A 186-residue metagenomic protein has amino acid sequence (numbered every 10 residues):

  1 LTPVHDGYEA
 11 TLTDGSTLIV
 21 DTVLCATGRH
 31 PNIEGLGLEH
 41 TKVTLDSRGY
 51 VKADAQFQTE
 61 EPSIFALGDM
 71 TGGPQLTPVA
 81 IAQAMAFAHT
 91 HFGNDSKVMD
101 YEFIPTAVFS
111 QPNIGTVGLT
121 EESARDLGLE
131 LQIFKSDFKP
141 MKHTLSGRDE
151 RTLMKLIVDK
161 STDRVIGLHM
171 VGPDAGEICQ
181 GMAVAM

Functional and structural regions predicted by a protein language model:
L1-Y8, P74, P78-A107, Q111: Glycine-rich flavin
T2-V4, D46, I157-S161: Short beta-strand micro-motifs enriched in acidic
P3-Y8, E61, G147-T152: A short, glycine/Asx- and small/polar-enriched loop/turn that sits immediately N-terminal to a beta-strand
V4-A10, V43-K52, K139: Short gly/ser/thr-rich secondary-structure transition/capping motifs
V4-L18, V23: Conserved beta-strand-loop-beta-strand element in the redox core of flavoprotein oxidoreductases
L12-D14, A55, K160: Short acidic, glycine-rich loop/turn motifs
T17-G93, V184: FAD-site-proximal beta/loop scaffold in flavoenzymes
F92-G93, I104, F109-M186: Flexible, glycine-rich terminal cap/loop adjacent to redox cofactors in electron-transfer oxidoreductases
